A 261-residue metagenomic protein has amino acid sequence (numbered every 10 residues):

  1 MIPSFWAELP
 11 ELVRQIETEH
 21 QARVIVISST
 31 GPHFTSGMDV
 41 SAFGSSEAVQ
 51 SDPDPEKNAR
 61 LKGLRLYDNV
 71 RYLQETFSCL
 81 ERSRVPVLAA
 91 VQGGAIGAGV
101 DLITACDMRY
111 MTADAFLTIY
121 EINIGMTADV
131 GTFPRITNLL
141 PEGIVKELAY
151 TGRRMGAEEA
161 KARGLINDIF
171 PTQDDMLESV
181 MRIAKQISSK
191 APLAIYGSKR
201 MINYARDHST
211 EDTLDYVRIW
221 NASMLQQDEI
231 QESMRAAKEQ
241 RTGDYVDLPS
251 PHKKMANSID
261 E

Functional and structural regions predicted by a protein language model:
M1-T30, N257-E261: Conserved CoA-thioester-binding segment of acyl-CoA-metabolizing enzymes
E8, L12, Y72-R84: Catalytic-core regions built around general acid/base machinery
E8-L9, I27, D39, P86 (+4 more regions): Terminal peptide-recognition signature
Q21, S29-T76, G125: Glycine- (often His-adjacent) and acidic-residue-rich active-site loop that binds/positions the CoA thioester
S78-L193, Q231: Crotonase-fold acyl-CoA enzyme core
Y110-A115, I166-D215, S223-D228, Y245-D260: C-terminal long alpha-helix characteristic of the crotonase
L148-G152, S198-M201, A237: Short alpha-helical scaffolding segments that buttress acidic/His motifs in well-ordered protein cores
